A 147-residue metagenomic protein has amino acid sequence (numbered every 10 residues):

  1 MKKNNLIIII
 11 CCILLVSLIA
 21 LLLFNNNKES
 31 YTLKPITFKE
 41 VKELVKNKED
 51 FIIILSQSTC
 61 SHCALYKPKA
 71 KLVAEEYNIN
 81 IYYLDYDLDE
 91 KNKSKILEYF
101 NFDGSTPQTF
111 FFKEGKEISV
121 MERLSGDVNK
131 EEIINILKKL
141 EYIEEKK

Functional and structural regions predicted by a protein language model:
M1-T32: N-terminal targeting signals for export/organelle localization
L33-E49, D85-E90: Short extracytoplasmic/periplasmic juxtamembrane "stem" segments immediately C-terminal to an N-terminal membrane anchor
E40-I79: Local sequence-structure signature of Cys/Sec-based thiol-disulfide redox active-site neighborhoods
I53-I54, I81-L84, Q108-F111: Structural recognition of the beta-strand scaffold that forms the well-ordered cores of secreted hydrolase catalytic
S58-S61, D87-K91, E117: Solvent-exposed loop/turn segments at secondary-structure junctions within structured extracellular/periplasmic domains
N78-S94: Thiol-based oxidoreductase modules, predominantly thioredoxin-like and allied folds used for disulfide exchange
N92-E117: Structural alpha/beta surface segment adjacent to cysteine/selenocysteine redox centers across thiol/disulfide enzymes
Q108-K147: Non-catalytic, surface beta->alpha helical segment in thiol-disulfide oxidoreductase systems
